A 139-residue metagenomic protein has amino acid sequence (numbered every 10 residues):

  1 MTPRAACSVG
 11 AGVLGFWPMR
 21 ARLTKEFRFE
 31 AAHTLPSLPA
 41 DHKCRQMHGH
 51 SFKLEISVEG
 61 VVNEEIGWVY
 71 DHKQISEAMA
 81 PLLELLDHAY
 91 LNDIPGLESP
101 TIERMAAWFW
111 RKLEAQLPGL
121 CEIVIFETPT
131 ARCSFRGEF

Functional and structural regions predicted by a protein language model:
C7, F16-F139: Charge-rich, low-complexity N-terminal segments
